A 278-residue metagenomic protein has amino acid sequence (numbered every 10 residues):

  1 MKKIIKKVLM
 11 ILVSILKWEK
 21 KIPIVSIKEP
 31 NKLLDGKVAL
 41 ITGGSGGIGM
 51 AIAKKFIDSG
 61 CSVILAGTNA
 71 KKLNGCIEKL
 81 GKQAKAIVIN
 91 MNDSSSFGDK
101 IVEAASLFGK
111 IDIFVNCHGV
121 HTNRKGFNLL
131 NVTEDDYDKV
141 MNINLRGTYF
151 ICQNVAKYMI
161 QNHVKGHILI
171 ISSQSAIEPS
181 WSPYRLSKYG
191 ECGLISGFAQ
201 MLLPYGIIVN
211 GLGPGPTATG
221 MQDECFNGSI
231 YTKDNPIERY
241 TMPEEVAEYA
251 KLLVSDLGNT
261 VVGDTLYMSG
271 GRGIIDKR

Functional and structural regions predicted by a protein language model:
M1-G36, R278: Non-catalytic terminal and boundary segments that flank Rossmann-like NAD(P)-dependent oxidoreductase
I24-S26, G126, K251, V262-R278: Short C-terminal tail/terminal secondary-structure segment of NAD(P)H-dependent dehydrogenase/reductase domains
V38, S45-G46: Conserved glycine-rich cofactor-binding loop
H121, I160, L169-G190, I195-P204: Catalytic loop of short-chain dehydrogenase/reductase
K125-L129, T133-D138, Y231: Substrate-binding pocket helix/loop in short-chain dehydrogenase/reductase
C152-Q153, S196: A short, exposed helix-loop element centered on a Lys and neighboring polar residues
L203, I208, V261-G263: Short, small/polar-rich loop/turn modules that mediate ligand/substrate recognition or access, typified
